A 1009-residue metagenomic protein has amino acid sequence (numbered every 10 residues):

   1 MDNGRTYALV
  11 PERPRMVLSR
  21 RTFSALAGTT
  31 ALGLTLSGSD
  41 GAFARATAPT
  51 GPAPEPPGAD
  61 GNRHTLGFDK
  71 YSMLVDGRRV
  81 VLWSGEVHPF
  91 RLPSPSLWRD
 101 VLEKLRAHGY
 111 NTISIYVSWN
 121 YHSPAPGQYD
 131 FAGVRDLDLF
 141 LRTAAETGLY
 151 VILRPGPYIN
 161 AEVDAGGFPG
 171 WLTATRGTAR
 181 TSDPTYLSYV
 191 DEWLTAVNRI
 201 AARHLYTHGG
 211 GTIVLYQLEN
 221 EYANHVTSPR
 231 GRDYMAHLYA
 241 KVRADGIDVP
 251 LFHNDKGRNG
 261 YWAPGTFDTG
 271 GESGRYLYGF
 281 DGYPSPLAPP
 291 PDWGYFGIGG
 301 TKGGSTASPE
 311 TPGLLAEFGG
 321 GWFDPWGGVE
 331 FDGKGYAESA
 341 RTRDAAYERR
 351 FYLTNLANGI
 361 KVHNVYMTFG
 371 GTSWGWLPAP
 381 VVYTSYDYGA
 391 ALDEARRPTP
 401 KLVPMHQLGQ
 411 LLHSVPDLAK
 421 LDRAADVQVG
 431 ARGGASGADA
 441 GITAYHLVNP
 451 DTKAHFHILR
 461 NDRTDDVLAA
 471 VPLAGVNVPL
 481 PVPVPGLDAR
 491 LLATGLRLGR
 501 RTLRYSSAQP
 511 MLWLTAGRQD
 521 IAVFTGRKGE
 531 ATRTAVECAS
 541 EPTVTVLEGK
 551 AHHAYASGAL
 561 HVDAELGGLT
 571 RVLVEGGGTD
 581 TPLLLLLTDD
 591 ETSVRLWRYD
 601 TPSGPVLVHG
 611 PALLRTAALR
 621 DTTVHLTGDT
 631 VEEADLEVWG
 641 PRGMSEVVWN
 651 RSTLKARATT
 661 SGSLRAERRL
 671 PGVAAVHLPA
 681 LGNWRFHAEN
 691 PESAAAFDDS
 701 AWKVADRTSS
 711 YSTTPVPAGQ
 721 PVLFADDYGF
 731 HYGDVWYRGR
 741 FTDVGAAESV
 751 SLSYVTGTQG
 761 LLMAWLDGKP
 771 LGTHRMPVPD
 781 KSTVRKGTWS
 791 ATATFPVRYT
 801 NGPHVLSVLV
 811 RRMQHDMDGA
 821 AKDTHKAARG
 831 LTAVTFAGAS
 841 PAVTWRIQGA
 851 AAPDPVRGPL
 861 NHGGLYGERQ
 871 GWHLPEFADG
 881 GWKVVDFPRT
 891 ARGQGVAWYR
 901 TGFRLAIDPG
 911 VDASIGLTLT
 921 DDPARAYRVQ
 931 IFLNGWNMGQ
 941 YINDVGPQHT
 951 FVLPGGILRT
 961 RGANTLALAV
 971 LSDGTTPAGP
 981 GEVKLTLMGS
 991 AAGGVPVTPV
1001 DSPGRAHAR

Functional and structural regions predicted by a protein language model:
M1-L18, T30-L32: N-terminal secretory signal peptides
S19-S24: N-terminal export leaders
T47-N111: N-terminal carbohydrate-binding accessory modules
G58, L402-L958, T965, L971-R1009: Non-catalytic C-terminal accessory domains or segments of carbohydrate-active enzymes
W98-H108, S114-V163: Aromatic-lined substrate-binding rim segments of carbohydrate-active enzymes
Y189-R258: Active-site neighborhood of glycoside hydrolase catalytic domains
D233, H237, K256-G297, W374-L377: Substrate-binding cleft/loops of secretory-pathway carbohydrate-active enzymes
P290-L377: Catalytic-core region of carbohydrate-active enzymes that cleave or remodel glycosidic bonds
